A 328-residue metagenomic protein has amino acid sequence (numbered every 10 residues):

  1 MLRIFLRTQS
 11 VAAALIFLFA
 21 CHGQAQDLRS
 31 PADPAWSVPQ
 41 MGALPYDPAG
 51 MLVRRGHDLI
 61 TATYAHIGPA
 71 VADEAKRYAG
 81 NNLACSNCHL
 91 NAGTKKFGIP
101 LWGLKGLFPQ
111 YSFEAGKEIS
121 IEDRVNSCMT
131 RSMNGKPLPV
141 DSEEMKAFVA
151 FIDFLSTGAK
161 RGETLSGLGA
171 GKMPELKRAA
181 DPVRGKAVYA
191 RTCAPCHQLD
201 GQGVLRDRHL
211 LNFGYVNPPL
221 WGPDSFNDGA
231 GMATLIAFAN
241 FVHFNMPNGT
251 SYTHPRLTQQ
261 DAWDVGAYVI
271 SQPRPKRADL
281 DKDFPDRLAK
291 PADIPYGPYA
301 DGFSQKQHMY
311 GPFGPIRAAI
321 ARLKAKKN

Functional and structural regions predicted by a protein language model:
L2-I67, Q110-P182, S304, M309-N328: Post-cleavage N-terminal segment of exported redox proteins
P48-A92, K177-N217: Sequence/structural segment immediately N-terminal to covalent heme-attachment motifs in c-type and related
G50-R54, L59-I67, N87-H89, T94-L138 (+2 more regions): Extracytoplasmic electron-transfer domains, predominantly the class I c-type cytochrome c fold
H66-A75, K136-D141, R161-L165, T253-R256 (+1 more regions): Surface-exposed patches in mature extracellular/periplasmic domains of secreted proteins
H66-G68, N87, A92-G98, L155-K160 (+4 more regions): Secretory-pathway/luminal and periplasmic proteins that interact with or process carbohydrate-rich
V71, K96-W102, K160-T164, L205-H209 (+2 more regions): Short, solvent-exposed loop/turn and secondary-structure capping segments
L165-G167, L199-G214, T253-P255, L280-K282: Short acidic alpha-helical/loop segments enriched in Asp/Glu that coordinate divalent cations
P273-L280, P285-N328: A cross-kingdom marker for long, charged
